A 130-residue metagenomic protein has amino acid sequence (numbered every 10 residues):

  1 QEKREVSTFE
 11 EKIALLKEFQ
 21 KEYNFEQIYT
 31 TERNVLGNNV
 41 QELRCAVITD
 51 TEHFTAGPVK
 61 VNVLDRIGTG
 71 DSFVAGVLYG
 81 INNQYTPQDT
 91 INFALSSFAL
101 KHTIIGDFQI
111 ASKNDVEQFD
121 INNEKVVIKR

Functional and structural regions predicted by a protein language model:
Q1-D50: Conserved phosphate/ATP/ADP-binding segment of small-molecule kinases
L16-F19, V116, V126: Generic hydrophobic, helix-prone segments enriched in Leu/Val/Ile
Q27-Y29, V47, I67-D71, R130: Short charge-dense sequence patches
G57-I121: Conserved post-catalytic alpha-helical subdomain immediately downstream of the catalytic base and nucleotide-binding
Q118-R130: Glycine/Thr-rich phosphate-binding loops that ligate phosphate moieties of nucleotide and other phosphorylated ligands
